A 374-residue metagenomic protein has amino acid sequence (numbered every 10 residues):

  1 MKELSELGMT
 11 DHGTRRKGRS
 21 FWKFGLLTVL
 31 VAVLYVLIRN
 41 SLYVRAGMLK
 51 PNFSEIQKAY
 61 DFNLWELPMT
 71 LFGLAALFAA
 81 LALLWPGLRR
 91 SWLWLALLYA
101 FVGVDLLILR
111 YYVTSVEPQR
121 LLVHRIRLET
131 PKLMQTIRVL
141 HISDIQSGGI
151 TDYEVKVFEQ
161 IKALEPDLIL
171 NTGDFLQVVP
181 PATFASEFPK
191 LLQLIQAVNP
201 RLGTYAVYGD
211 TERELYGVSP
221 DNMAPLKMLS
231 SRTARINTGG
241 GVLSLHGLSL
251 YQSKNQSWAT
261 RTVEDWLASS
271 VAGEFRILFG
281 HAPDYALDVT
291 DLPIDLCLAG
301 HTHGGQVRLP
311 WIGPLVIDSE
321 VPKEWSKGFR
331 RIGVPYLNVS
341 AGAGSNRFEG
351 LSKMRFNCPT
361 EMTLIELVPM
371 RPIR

Functional and structural regions predicted by a protein language model:
M1-L121, I373: Non-catalytic terminal accessory segments
H124-R125: Short structured motifs
L133-R374: Soluble catalytic domains of enzymes that build or remodel membrane lipids, polysaccharides, and related
